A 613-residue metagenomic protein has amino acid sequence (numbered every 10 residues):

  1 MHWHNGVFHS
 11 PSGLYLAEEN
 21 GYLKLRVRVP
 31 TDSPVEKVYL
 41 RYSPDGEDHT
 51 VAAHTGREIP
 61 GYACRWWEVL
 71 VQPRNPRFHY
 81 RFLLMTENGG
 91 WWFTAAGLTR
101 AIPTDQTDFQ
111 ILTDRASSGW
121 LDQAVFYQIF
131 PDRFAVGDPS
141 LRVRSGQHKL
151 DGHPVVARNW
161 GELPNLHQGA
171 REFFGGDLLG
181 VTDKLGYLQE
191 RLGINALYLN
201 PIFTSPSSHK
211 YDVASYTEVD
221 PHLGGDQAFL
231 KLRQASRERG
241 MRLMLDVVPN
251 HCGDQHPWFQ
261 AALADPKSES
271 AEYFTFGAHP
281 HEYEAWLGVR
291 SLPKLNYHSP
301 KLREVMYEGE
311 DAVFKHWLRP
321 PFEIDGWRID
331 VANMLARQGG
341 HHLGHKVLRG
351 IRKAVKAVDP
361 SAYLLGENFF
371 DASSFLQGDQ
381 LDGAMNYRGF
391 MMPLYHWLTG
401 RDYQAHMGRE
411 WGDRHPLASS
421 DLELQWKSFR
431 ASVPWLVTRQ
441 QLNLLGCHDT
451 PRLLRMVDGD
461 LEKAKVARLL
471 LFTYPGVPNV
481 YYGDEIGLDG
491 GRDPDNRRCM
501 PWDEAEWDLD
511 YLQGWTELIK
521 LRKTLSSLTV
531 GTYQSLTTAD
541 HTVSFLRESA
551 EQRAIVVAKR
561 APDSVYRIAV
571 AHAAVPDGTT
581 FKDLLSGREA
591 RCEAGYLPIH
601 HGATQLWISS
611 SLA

Functional and structural regions predicted by a protein language model:
H2-S12, E19, L23, V27 (+5 more regions): Active-site and adjacent substrate-binding regions of carbohydrate-active enzymes
S33-E36, E47: Primarily extracytoplasmic ectodomains and periplasmic/lumenal surface modules that are beta-strand-rich
S43-D45: Immunoglobulin-like IPT/TIG beta-sandwich domains and homologous Ig-like subdomains
P76-Y80: Exposed beta-strand face motif in extracellular beta-rich ectodomains
